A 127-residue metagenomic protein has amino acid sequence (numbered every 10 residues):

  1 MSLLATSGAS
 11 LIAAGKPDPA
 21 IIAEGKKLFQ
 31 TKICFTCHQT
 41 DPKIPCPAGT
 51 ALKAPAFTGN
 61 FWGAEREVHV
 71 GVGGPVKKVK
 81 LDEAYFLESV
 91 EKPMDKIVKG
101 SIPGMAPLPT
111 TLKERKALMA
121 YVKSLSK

Functional and structural regions predicted by a protein language model:
M1-T6: Bacterial N-terminal signal peptides
A9-Q30, V79-K80: Electrostatic cytochrome c docking/interface patches
I21-G25, I33, D82, F86 (+2 more regions): Stable alpha-helical elements in mature extracytoplasmic
I22, L28-T31, V98-S101, L125-S126: Short sequence/structural segments immediately N-terminal
G25, T31-D41, V90, M105 (+1 more regions): The canonical Cys-X-X-Cys-His
K26, D41-S89, G104-T110: Gly/Gly-Pro-rich "capping" loops immediately C-terminal to redox-active cysteine motifs in periplasmic/lumenal
K32, L52, G100-I102, K116: Extracytoplasmic
D95-K96, P103-K127: C-terminal capping alpha-helices of c-type cytochrome domains
